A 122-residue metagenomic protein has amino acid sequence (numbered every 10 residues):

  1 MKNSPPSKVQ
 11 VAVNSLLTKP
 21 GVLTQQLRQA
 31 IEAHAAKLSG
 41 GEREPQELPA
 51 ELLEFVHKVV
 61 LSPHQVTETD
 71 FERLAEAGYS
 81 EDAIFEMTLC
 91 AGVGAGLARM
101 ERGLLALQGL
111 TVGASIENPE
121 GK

Functional and structural regions predicted by a protein language model:
M1-K122: Hydrophobic alpha-helical segments
